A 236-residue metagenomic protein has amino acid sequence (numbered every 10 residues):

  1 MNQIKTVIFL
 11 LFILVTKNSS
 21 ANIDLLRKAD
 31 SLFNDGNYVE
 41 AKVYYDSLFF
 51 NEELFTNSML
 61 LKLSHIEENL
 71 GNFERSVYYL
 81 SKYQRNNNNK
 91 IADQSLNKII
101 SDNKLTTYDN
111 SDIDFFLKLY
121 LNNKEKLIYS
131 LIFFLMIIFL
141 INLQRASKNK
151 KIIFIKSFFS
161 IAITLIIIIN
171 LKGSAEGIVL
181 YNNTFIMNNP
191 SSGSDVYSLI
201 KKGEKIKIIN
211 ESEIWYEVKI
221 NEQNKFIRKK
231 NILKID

Functional and structural regions predicted by a protein language model:
I4-V15: Sec-dependent N-terminal signal peptides
A21-F115: Alpha-helical protein-protein interaction scaffolds
Q84, L143-I153: Membrane-interface helix-boundary motifs at transmembrane edges
K104-R145: Membrane-embedded alpha-helical segments of integral membrane proteins
K151-S174: Internal/C-terminal transmembrane anchor helices
V179-I208, S212-E213: Beta-loop motif signature
G203-I206, Y216-I220, I227: SH3/SH3-like beta-barrel fold
N224, K229-D236: Structured surface patches comprising rigid loops and adjacent beta-strands/short helices at the edges of well-ordered
